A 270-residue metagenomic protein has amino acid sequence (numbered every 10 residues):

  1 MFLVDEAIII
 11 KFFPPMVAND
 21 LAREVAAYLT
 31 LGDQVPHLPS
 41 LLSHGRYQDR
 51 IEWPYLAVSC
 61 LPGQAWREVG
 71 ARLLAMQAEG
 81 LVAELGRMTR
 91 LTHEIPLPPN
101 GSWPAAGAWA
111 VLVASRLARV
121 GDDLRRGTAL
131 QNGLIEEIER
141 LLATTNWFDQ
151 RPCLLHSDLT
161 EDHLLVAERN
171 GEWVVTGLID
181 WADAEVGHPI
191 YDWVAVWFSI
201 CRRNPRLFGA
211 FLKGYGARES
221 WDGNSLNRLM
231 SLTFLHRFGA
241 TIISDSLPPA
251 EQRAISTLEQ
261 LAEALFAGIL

Functional and structural regions predicted by a protein language model:
M1, I10, Y28, L41 (+11 more regions): Generic structural signal for small/hydrophobic residues in well-ordered secondary structure, especially within
M1-V4, I10, E139-W193: Active-site acidic catalytic loop and adjacent metal/ATP-binding pocket of ATP-dependent phosphoryl transfer enzymes
F2-G107: ATP-binding pocket architecture of kinase catalytic cores
F13, G32, L42, G70 (+5 more regions): Short, flexible helix/strand-to-coil boundary loops that buttress conserved ligand/catalytic motifs in alpha/beta
Y28, I269-L270: Phosphate/pyrophosphate-binding loops and the adjoining catalytic core of nucleotide-dependent enzymes
R46-D49, L56, P62, R72-L74 (+6 more regions): An alpha-helical support segment within catalytic cores of ATP-dependent transferases
I190-W221, T233-A250, E259: Active-site activation/catalytic loop segments of kinase-like enzymes and analogous catalytic loops in related
S225-L232: Alpha-helical scaffolds flanking conserved acidic
